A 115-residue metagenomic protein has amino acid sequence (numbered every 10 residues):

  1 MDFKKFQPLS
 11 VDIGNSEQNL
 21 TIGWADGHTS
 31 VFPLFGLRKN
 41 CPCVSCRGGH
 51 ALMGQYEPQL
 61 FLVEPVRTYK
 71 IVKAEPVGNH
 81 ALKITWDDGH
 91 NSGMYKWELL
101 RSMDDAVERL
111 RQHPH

Functional and structural regions predicted by a protein language model:
M1-H115: Motif-centric detector for short Cys/His coordination patterns
